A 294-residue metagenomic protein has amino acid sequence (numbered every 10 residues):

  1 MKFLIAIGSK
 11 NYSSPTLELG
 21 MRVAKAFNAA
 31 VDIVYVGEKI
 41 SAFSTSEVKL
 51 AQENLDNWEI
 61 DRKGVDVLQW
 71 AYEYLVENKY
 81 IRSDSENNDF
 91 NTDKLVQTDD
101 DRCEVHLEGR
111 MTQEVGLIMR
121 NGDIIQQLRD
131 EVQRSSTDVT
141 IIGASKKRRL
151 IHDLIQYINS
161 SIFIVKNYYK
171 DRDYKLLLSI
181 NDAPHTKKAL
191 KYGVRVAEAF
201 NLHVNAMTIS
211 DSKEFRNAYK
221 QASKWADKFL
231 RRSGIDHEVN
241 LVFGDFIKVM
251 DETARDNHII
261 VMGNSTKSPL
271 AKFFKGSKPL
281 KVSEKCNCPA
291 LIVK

Functional and structural regions predicted by a protein language model:
M1-D61, V76, S83, Y174-N240: Small/aliphatic-rich secondary-structure junction motif
N11-S13, L17-L19, L117-K170, A254-K294: Gly/Ser-rich helix-loop-strand patches that form or flank binding pockets for ribonucleotide-derived cofactors
G20, A71, L128, G193 (+3 more regions): Aromatic/hydrophobic pocket-lining residues that form π-stacking "cages" and hydrophobic walls in ligand
V34-V36, R120-G122, V165, M207-I209 (+2 more regions): Conserved beta-strand termini and adjacent loop/short-helix elements that scaffold enzyme active sites in alpha/beta
W58-R62, Q69, N87: Functional cleft and adjacent loop/helix regions within the main domain that mediate ligand binding or catalysis
K63-A71, K94-R102, Y192, A218-A226: Short, solvent-exposed amphipathic alpha-helices that sit in or adjacent to ligand/effector-binding or catalytic
E73-T140, R231-L270, C288: Structural beta-alpha unit
V105-G109, V165-R172: Short boundary motifs at domain starts and secondary-structure transition points
